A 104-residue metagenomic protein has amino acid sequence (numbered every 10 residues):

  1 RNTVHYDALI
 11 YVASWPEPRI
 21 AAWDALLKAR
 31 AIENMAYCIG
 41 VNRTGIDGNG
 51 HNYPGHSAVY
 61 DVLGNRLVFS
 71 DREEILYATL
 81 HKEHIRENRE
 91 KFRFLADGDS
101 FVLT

Functional and structural regions predicted by a protein language model:
R1-N34, C38-G40: Active-site beta-loop-alpha substructure in enzyme catalytic cores, prototypically the cysteine-centered nucleophile
R43-T104: C-terminal beta-strand edge segments of enzyme domains
